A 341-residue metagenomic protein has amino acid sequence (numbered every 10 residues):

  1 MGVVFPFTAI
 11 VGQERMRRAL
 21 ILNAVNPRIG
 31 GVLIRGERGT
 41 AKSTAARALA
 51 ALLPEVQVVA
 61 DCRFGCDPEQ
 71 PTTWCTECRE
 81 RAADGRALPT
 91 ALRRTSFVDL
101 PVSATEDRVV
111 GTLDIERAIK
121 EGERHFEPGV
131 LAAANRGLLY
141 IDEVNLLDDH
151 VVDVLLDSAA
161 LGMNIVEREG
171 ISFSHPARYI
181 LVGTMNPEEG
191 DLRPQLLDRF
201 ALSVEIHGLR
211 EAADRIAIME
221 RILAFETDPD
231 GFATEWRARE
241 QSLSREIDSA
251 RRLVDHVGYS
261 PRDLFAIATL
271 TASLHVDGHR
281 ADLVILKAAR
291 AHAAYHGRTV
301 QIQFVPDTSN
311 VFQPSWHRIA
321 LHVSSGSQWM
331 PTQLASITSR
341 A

Functional and structural regions predicted by a protein language model:
M1-E211: Conserved ASCE/P-loop NTPase catalytic core
R15, V151-V152, R210-Q313: Basic, amphipathic alpha-helical bundle interface domains used for macromolecular binding and assembly
R124, D282, Q328: Short, conserved glycine- and acidic-residue-centered signature motifs in active-site or ligand-binding loops
F312-W316, S327: Intrinsic disorder
A320-V323, Q328, L334-A335: Short amphipathic, helix-prone segments within low-complexity/disordered or flexible regions
